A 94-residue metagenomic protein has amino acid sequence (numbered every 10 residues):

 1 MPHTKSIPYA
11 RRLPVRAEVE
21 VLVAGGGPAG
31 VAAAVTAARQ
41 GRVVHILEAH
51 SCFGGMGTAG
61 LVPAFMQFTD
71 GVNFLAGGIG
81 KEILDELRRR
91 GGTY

Functional and structural regions predicted by a protein language model:
M1-H3, A10, E18, T36 (+2 more regions): Conserved N-terminal/central alpha/beta ligand/cofactor-binding core
L13-A29, H45: Beta1/beta-strand and adjacent pyrophosphate-binding region of the FAD-binding site in flavoprotein oxidoreductases
